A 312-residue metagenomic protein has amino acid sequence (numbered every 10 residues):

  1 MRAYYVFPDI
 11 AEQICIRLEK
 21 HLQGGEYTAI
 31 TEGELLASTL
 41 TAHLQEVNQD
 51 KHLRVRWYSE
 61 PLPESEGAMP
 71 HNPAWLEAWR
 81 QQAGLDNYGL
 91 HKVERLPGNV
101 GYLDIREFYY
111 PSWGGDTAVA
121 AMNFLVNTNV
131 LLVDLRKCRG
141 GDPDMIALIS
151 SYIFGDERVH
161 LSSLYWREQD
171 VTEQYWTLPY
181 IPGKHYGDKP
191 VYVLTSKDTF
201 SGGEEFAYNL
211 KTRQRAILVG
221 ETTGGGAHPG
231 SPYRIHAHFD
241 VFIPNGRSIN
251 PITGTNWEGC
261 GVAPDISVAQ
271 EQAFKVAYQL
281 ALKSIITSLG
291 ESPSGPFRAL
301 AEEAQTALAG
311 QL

Functional and structural regions predicted by a protein language model:
M1-G101, E107-V119, N123-N129, L280 (+1 more regions): Terminal targeting/pro-maturation regions of precursor/exported proteins
L44, L103, V133, V191 (+2 more regions): Terminal peptide-recognition signature
S59, I105-Y109, K137-R139, Y165 (+3 more regions): A mature extracytoplasmic/lumenal domain signature
G98-V100, N127-L132, R158-V159, D188-V191 (+1 more regions): Loop/turn elements at helix/coil->beta-strand transitions in domains of secreted/extracellular proteins
Y102-E107, N127-G140, L194: Short acidic catalytic loops
L131, D198, Q214-G226: Short, well-structured beta-strand/strand-turn elements
G140-P190, L194, H228-R234, N245-R247 (+1 more regions): Gly/Ser/Thr-rich loop/hinge elements
W176, G225-T253, W257-G261, D265-Q272: C-terminal regions of proteins
